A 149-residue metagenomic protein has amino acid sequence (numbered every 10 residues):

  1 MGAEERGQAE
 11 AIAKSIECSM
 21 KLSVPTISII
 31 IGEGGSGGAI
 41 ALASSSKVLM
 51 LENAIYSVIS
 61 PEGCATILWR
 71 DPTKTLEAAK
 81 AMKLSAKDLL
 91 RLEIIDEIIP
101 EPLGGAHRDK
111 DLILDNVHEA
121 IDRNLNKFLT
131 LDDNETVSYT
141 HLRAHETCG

Functional and structural regions predicted by a protein language model:
M1-D122: Conserved catalytic cores of soluble enzyme domains, especially glycine-rich substrate-binding beta-alpha loops
L131-Y139: Flexible, glycine/charged-enriched surface loops at secondary-structure junctions
H141, E146-G149: Single conserved hydrophobic/aromatic residue that forms the stacking wall/gate of nucleotide- or nucleobase-binding
